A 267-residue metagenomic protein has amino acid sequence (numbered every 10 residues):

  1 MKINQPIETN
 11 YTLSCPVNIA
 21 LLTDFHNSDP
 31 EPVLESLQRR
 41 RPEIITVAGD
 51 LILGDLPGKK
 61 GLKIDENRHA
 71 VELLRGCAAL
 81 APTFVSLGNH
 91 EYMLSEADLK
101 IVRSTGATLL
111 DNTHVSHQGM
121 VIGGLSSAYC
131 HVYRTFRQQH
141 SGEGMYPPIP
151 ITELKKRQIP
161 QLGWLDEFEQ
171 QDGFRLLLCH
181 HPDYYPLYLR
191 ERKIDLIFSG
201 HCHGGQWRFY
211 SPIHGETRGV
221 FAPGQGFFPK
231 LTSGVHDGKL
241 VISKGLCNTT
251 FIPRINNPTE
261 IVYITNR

Functional and structural regions predicted by a protein language model:
M1-A20, F25-H26: Acidic, histidine-bearing metal-coordination/catalytic regions of metal-dependent phosphoesterases
Y11-A20, A107, H114-S127, Q170-F174 (+1 more regions): Beta-strand-turn-beta hairpins that frame and shape the catalytic cleft of phosphate-ester-processing enzymes
I19-E31, L51-R68, M93, C130-I151 (+2 more regions): Acidic/histidine-rich helix-loop elements that form or flank divalent-metal/phosphate-binding sites at the catalytic
L21-T23, I44-D50, P82-N89, L110-N112 (+3 more regions): Active-site neighborhood of phospho(di)ester-bond hydrolases with catalytic His/Asp-centered motifs
E31-Q118: Core catalytic region of metal-dependent phosphoesterases/phosphodiesterases, especially metallo-beta-lactamase-like
D55-L56, Q118-V121, Y133, Q206-I213 (+1 more regions): Short, charged, surface-exposed secondary-structure boundary motifs
F84, P182-V262: Conserved beta-sheet core of the metallophosphoesterase superfamily
S104-T105, Q118-R175, C179, Y185 (+2 more regions): Binuclear metal-dependent hydrolase catalytic cores centered on His/Asp/Glu-rich metal-binding motifs
